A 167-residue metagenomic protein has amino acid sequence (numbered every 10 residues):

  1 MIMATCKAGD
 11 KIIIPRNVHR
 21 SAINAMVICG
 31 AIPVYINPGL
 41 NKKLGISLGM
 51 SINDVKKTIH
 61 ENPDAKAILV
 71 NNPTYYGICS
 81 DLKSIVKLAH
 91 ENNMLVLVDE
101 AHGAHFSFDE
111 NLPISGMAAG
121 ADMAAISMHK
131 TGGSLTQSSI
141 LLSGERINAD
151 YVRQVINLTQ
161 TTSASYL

Functional and structural regions predicted by a protein language model:
M1-L167: Conserved PLP-enzyme active-site core in the AAT-like
